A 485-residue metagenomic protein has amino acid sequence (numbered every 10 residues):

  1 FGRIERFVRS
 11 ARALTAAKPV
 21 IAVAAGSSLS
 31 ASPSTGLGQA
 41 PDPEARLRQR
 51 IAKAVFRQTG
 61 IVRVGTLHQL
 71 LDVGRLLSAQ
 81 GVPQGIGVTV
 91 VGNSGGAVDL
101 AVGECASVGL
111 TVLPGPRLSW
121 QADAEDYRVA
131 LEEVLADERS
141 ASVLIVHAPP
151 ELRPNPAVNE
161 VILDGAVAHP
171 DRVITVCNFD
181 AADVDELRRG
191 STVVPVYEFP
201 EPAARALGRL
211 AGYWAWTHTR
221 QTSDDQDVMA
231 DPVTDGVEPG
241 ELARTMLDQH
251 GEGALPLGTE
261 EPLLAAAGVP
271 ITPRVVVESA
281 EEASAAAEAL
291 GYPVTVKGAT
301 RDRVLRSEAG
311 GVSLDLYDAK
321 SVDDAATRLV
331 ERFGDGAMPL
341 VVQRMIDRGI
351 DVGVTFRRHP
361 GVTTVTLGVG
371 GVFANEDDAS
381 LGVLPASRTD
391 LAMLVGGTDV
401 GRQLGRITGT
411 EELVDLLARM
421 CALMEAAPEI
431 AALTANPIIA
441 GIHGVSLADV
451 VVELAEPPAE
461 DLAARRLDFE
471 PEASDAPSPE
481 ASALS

Functional and structural regions predicted by a protein language model:
F1-S485: Catalytic-core regions of core metabolic enzymes, especially those transforming organic acids/acyl-group intermediates
